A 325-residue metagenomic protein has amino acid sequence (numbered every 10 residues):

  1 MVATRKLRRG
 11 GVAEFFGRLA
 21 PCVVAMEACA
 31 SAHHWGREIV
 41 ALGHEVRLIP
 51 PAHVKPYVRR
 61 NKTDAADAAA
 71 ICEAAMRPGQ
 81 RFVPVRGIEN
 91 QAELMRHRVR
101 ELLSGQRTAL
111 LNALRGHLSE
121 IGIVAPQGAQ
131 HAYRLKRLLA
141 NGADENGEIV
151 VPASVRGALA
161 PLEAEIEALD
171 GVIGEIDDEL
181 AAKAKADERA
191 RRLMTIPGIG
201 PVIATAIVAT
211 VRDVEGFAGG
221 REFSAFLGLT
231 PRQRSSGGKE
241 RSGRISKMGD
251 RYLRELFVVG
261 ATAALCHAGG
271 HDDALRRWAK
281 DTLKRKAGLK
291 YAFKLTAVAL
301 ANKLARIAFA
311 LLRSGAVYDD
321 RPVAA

Functional and structural regions predicted by a protein language model:
M1-L48, V54-P56: Glycine/alanine-rich phosphate-binding loops at beta-alpha junctions
A3, Y57, R192-T195, P201-V202 (+2 more regions): Phosphate-backbone recognition surface of nucleic-acid-processing proteins
V40-V46, K62-A66, E120-Q127: A short alpha->loop->secondary-structure connector
V46-M95, A132-G142, G237-M248, Y252 (+1 more regions): Short alpha-helix plus adjacent loop in nuclease-associated cores
P78-R81, L110-L111, I176, R212-G216 (+2 more regions): Short helix-capping/linker segments at secondary-structure and domain boundaries
R98-R192: Glycine-rich, often acidic, oxyanion-interacting loops/wings at catalytic, nucleic-acid, or phospho-protein interfaces
G238, S242, R276-A325: Low-complexity, acidic/Ser/Thr- and charged residue-rich accessory regions of DNA metabolism proteins
